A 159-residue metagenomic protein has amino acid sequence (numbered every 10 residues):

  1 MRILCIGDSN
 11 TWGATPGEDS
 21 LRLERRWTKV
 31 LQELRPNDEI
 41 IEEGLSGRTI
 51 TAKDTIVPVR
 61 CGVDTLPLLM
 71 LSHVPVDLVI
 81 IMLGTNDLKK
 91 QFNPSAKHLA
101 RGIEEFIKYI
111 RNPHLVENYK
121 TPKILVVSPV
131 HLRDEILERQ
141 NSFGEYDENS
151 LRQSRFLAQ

Functional and structural regions predicted by a protein language model:
M1-S46, T51-I56, L69-L71, V79 (+1 more regions): Serine-esterase "nucleophile elbow" of acetyl-processing enzymes
R60-Q159: Alpha-helical cap/lid subdomain in secreted, periplasmic, or secretory-pathway luminal O-acyl-processing enzymes
